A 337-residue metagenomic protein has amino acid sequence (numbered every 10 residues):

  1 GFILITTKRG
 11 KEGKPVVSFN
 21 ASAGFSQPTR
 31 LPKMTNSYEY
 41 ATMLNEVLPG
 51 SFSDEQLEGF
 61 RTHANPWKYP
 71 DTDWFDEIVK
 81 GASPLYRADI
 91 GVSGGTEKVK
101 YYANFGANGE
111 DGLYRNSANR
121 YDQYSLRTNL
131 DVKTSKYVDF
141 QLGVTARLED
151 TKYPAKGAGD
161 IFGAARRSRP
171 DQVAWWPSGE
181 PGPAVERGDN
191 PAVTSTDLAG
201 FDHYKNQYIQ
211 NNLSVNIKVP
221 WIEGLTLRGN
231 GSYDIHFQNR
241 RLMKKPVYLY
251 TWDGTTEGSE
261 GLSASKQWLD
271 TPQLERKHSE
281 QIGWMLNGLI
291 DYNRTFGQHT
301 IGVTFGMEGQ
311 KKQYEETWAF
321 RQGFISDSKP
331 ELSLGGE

Functional and structural regions predicted by a protein language model:
G1-K218, T300-I301: Membrane-proximal, glycine/serine-rich, low-complexity loop/turn segments characteristic of large bacterial
E12, S26-P28, H236-Q238, Q281 (+2 more regions): Short, acidic Gly/Pro/Ser/Thr-rich loop/turn segments
N20, L227-I235, G302-G309: Extended hydrophobic secondary-structure segments that form protein cores and membrane-embedded regions
K33-N36, R228, K244-P246, F320-Q322: Short Gly/aromatic-enriched secondary-structure transition segments
K68-S93, K245, L249, G254-E337: Outer-membrane beta-barrel transmembrane domain signature of Gram-negative proteins, especially the mid-to-C-terminal
L126-T128, G229, L286: Extended, hydrophobic alpha-helical segments in both membrane/secreted and soluble proteins
D150-A155, H236-L242, K311-W318: Secretory-pathway/luminal and periplasmic proteins that interact with or process carbohydrate-rich
